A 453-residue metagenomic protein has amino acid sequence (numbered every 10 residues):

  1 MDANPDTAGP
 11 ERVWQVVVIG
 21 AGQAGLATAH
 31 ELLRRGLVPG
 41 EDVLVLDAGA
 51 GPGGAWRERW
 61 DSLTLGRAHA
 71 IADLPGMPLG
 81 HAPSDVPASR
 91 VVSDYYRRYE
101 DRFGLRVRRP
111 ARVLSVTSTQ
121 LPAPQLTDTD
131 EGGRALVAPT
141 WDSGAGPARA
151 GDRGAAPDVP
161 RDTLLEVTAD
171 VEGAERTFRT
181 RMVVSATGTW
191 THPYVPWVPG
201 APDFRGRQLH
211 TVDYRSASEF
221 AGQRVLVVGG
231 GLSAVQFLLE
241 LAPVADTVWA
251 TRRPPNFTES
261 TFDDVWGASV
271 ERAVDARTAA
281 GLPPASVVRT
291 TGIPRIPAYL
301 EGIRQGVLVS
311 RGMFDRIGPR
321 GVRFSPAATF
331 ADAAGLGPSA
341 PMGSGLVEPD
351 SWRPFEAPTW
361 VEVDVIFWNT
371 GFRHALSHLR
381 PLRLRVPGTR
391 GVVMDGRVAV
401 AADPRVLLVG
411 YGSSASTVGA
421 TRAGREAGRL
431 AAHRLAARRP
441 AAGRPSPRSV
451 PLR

Functional and structural regions predicted by a protein language model:
D2-G49, G53-A55, S62, S84-R453: Flavin (primarily FAD) cofactor-binding/catalytic cores of flavoenzymes
G51-G76: Redox-cofactor-proximal catalytic regions of oxidoreductases
I71-P78, R277-L282: Short, basic/glycine-rich phosphate-binding loops at helix/coil junctions that contact nucleotide phosphates
